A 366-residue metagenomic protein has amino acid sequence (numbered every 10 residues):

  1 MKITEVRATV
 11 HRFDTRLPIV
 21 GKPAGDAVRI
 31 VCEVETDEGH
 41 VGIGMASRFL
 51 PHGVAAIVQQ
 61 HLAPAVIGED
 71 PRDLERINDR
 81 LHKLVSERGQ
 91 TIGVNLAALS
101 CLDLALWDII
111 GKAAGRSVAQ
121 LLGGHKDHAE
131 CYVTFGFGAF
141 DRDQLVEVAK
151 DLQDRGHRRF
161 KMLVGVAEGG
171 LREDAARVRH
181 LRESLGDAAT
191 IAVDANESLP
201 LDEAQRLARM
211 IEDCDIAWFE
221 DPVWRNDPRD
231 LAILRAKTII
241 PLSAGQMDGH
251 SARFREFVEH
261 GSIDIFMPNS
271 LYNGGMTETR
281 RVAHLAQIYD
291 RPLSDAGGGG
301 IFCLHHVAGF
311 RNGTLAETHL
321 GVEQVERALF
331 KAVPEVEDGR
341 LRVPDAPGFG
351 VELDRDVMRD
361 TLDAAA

Functional and structural regions predicted by a protein language model:
M1-V31, S47-V54, I67-E69, N78: Motif-centric detector for short Cys/His coordination patterns
I3, G39, L62, L102 (+8 more regions): Conserved, mostly hydrophobic/aromatic
T4-H11, T15, P23, A27 (+3 more regions): Flexible C-terminal active-site loop/helix
E35-A113: Metal- or metallocofactor-binding catalytic centers and their adjacent structured scaffolds across diverse enzyme
A46, V133-F135, M162-V164, V193-E197 (+6 more regions): A cross-domain feature marking catalytic cores of carbohydrate-active enzymes and several ubiquitous metabolic/repair
D103-A139: Glycine-rich, aromatic-flanked loop segments that form ligand/cofactor-binding clefts across common enzyme folds
H128-T238: Metal-dependent enolase-superfamily TIM-barrel catalytic cores that perform enediolate-based chemistry
R209, D215, N226-R340: Shared catalytic-loop signature of beta/alpha-barrel
